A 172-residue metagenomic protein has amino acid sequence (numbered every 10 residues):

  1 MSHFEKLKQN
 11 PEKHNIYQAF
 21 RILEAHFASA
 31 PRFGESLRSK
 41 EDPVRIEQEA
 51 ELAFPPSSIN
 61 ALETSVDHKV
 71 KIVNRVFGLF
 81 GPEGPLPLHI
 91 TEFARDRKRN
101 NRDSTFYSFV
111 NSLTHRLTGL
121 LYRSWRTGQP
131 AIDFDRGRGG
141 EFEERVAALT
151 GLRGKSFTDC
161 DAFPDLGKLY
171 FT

Functional and structural regions predicted by a protein language model:
M1, F80-F93, A147-A162: Short, compositionally biased low-complexity segments
M1-P85: The feature captures two recurrent sequence modes
S2-K6, A94-R102, G167-Y170: Glycine- and acidic
F33-K40, P87-E92, S108-V110, R123-I132 (+1 more regions): Short coil/turn segments at secondary-structure boundaries
S65-L121: Long, hydrophobic/aromatic-enriched structural stretches that serve as scaffold segments
R97-R102, T127-D133: Inter-helical turn/loop segments and adjacent helix faces that build the functional surface of alpha-helical bundle
S112, P130-T172: Feature for intrinsically disordered/low-complexity regulatory segments and propeptides
